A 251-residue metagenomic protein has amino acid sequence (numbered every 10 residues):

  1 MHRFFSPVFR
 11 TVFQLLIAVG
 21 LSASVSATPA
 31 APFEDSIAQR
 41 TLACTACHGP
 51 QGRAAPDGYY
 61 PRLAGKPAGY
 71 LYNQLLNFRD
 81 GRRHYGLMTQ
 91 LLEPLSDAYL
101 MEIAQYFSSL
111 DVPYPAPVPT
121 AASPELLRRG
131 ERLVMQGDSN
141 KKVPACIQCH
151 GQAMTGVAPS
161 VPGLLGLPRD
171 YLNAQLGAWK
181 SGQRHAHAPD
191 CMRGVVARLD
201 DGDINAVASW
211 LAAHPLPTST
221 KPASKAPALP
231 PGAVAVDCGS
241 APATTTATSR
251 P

Functional and structural regions predicted by a protein language model:
M1-F9: N-terminal secretory signal peptides that target proteins for export/translocation
R10-S24: Bacterial N-terminal signal peptides
S24-A30: Sec/Tat signal peptide C-region and signal peptidase I cleavage site
A30-T41, P50, G86-E93, D97-T155 (+1 more regions): Flexible coil segments in periplasmic/lumen-exposed cytochrome c-class electron-transfer proteins
P32-G81, Y85: The feature marks the first
R53, V112, L164: His/Cys-centered metal/cofactor-coordination and adjacent catalytic loops
D57-P61, T89-L92, P159-V161, G194: Short, recurring structural edge motifs at helix starts
G65-A68, Q74, P162, L167-P168 (+1 more regions): Extracellular/lumenal glycan-associated surfaces
